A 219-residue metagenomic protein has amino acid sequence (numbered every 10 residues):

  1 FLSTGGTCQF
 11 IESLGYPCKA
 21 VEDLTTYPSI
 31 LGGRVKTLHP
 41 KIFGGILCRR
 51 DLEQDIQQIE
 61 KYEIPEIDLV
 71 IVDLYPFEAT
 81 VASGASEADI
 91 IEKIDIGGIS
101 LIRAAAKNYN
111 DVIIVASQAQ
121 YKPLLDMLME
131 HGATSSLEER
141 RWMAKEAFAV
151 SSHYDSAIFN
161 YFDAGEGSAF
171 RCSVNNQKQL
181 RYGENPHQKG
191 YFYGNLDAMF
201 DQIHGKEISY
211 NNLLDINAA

Functional and structural regions predicted by a protein language model:
F1-G5, K19-D23, C48, I71-V72 (+4 more regions): General beta-strand structural signal in soluble alpha/beta enzymes
G6-F77: Glycine-rich nucleotide/cofactor/substrate-binding loop typically near the N-terminus or early in the first domain
K19, F43-I46, I67-I71, I91-K93 (+5 more regions): Structural motif
T37-F43, F77-S86, A105-A106, G194-E207: Gly-rich Lys/Arg/Thr-decorated short loops/hinges at beta-loop-alpha junctions or inter-strand turns that position
Q57-D95, S100-R103: Hydrophobic alpha-helical hairpins/lids featuring a short glycine-rich hinge
V112-K189: Terminal amphipathic helices with adjacent charged low-complexity linkers/tails
E166-A219: Long, structured protein-protein interaction/assembly regions in large complexes
